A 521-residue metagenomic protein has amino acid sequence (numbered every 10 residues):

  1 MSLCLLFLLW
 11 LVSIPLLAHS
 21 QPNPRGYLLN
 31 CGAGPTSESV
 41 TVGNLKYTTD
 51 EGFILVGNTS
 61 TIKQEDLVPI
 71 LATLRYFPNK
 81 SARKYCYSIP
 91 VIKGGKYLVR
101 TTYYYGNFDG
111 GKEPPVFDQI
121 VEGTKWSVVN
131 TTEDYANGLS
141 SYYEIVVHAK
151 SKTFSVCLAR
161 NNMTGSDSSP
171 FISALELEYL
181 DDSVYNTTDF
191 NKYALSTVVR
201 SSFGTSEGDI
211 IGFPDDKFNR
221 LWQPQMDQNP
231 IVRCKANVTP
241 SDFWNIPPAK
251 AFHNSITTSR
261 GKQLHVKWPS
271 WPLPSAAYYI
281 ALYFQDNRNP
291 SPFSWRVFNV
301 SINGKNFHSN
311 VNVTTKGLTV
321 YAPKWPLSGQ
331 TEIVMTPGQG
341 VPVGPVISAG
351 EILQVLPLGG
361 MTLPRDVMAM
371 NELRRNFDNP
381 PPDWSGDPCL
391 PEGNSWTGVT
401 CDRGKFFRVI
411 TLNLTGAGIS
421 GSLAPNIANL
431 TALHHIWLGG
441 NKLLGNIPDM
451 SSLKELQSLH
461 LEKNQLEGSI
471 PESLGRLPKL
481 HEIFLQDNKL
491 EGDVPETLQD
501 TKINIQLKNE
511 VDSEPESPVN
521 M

Functional and structural regions predicted by a protein language model:
M1-G386, E392-T400, R408-T411, T415-A417 (+5 more regions): Compositionally biased, intrinsically disordered or flexible polar/acidic segments
T315-L318, T331, G445-L453, D500-D512: Generic structural signal for short, solvent-exposed loop/turn connectors between secondary structure elements
F406-F407, A428-L433, M450-L456, G475-L480 (+1 more regions): Leucine-rich repeat
L423-P425, L444-M450, E467-E472, E491-E496: The feature encodes a structural signal of leucine-rich repeats
A432, L444, E455, Q465-E467 (+2 more regions): Tandem repeat domain/solenoid detector
P471-M521: Leucine-rich solenoid repeat scaffolds
